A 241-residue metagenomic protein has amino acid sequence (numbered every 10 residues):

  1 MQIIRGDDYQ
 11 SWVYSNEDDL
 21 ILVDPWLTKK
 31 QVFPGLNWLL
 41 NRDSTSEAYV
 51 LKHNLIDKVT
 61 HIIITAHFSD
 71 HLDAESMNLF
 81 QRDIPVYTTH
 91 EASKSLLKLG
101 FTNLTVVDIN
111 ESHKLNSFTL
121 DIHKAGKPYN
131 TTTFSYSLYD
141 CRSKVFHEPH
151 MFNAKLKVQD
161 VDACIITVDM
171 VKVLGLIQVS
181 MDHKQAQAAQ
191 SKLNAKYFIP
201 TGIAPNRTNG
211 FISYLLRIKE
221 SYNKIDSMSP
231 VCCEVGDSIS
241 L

Functional and structural regions predicted by a protein language model:
M1-S46, A195, S213, S221 (+1 more regions): Zn-dependent metallo-beta-lactamase
R5-D19, K114-A163, M181-Q185: Catalytic core of the metallo-beta-lactamase
D8-Q10, T28-K30, H67-L72, S93-S95 (+5 more regions): Active-site environment of divalent metal-dependent phosphoester hydrolases
D19-I63, E75-S76, F152-Q159: Pre-active-site segment of Zn-dependent metallo-hydrolases
L22-D24, V59-D70, Y87-H90, V145-M151 (+3 more regions): Active-site neighborhood of phospho(di)ester-bond hydrolases with catalytic His/Asp-centered motifs
V32, E47-H113: Active-site HxH/HxHxD metal-binding segment of metal-dependent hydrolases
T88-R142, V231-S240: Metallo-beta-lactamase
E91, L156-S240: Cap/insert and terminal regions of metallo-dependent hydrolase folds
